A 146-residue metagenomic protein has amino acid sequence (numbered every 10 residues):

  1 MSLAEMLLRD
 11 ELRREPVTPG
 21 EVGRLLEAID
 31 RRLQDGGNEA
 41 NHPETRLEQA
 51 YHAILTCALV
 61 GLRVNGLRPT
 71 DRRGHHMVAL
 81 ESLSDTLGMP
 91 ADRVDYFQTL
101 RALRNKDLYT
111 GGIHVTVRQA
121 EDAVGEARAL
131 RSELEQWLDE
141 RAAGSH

Functional and structural regions predicted by a protein language model:
M1-H146: Terminal alpha-helical segments
